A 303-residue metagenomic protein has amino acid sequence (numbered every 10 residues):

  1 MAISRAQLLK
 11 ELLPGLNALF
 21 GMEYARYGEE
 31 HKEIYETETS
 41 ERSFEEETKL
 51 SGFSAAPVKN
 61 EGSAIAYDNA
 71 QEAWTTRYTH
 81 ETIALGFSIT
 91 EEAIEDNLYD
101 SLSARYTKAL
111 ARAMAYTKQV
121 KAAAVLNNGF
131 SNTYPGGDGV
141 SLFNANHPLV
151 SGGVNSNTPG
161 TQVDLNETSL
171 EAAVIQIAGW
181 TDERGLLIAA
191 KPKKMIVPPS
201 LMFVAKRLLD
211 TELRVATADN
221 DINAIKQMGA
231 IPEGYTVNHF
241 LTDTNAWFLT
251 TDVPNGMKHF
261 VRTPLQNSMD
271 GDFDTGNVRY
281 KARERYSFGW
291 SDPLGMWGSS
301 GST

Functional and structural regions predicted by a protein language model:
M1-Y27: N-terminal alpha-helical "arm" segments
A2-K10, F143-D182, A189-K194, S200-T303: Sequence/fold signature of self-assembling virion shell proteins
A25-I83: Assembly/oligomerization interface modules of large self-assembling protein complexes
T48, S54, Q71, T82 (+7 more regions): Solvent-exposed, flexible loop/coil residues
T75, E183-G185: A generic local secondary-structure boundary/capping motif
T75-T133, M195, Y280-A282: Long, contiguous amphipathic alpha-helices that act as assembly "spine/axial" helices in icosahedral shell and virion
T79, L102, Y106, Q162-L165 (+2 more regions): Short, contiguous, pocket-lining structural segments that sit at or immediately flank catalytic/ligand-binding sites
K118-V154, T158: Glycine-rich, mobile lid/loop segments that gate access to catalytic sites or pores
